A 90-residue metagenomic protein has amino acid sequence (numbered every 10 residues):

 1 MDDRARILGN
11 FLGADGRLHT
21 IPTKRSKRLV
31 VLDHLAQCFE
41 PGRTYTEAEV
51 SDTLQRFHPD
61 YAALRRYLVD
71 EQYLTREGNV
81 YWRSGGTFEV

Functional and structural regions predicted by a protein language model:
R4-Q37: Short alpha-helical segments that sit at the start of domains
K27-R28, T53-L54, W82-S84: Hydrophobic alpha-helical segments that drive targeting, anchoring, or assembly
D33-A36, S51, Q55: Amphipathic alpha-helical segments within well-ordered protein domains
P41-L54: Short acidic, hydrophobic short linear motifs in intrinsically disordered regions
F57-Y67: Short amphipathic alpha-helical interaction segments
D70-Y81: A short, conserved structural fragment
V80-V90: Short, cationic-aromatic polyanion-contact patches
